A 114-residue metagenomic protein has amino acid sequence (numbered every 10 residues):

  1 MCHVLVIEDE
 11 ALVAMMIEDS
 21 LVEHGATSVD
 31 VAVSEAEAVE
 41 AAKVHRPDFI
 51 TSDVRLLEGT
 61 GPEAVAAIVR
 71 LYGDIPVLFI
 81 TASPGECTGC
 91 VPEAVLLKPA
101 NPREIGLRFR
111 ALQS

Functional and structural regions predicted by a protein language model:
E8: Conserved acidic carboxylate
A11-D30: Two-component/phosphorelay signaling modules centered on CheY-like receiver
V31, L56-G59: Residue-level signal for the "D+5" position in two-component response regulator receiver
S34, T60-E63: Acidic catalytic/metal-coordinating carboxylates
H45-T51, L56: Active-site beta3 strand of CheY-like receiver
P62-G73: Short amphipathic alpha-helix used as the core "switch/output" element in two-component signaling
I80-T81: Hydrophobic/aromatic residues positioned on beta-strands within the core alpha/beta folds
A100-Q113: C-terminal output helix
